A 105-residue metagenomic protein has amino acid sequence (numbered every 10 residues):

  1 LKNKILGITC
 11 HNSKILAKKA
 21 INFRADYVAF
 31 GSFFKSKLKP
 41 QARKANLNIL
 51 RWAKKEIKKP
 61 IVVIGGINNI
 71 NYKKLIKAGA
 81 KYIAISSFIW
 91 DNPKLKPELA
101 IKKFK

Functional and structural regions predicted by a protein language model:
L1-A20, A29-G31, S36-K37, V63: Catalytic beta/alpha-barrel core
T9, A42, I64-G65, F88: Glycine- and other small-residue-rich loops at beta-strand/loop junctions that grip anionic moieties
N12-R24, K54-V63, I67-I85, L99-K103: Catalytic cores of alpha/beta
R24-A29, N48: Short amphipathic alpha-helical segments, especially helix-boundary/capping motifs
A29-Q41, Y72-K105: Glycine-rich phosphate-binding active-site loops on the catalytic face of alpha/beta enzymes
A42-R51: Charged helix-capping and loop-helix junction motifs
